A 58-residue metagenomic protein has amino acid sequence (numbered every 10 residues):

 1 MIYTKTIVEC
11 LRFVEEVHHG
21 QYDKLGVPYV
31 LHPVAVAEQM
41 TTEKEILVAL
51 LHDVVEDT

Functional and structural regions predicted by a protein language model:
M1-T58: Metal-dependent phosphohydrolase cores
